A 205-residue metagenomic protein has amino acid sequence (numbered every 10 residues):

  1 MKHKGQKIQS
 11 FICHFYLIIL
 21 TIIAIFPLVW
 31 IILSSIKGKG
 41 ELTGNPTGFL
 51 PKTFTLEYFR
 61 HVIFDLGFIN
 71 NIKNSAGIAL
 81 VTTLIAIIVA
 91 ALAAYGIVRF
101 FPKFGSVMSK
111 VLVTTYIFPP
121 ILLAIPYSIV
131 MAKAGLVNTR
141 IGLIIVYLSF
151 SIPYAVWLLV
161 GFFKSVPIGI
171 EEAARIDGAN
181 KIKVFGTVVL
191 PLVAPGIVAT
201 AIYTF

Functional and structural regions predicted by a protein language model:
K2-F205: A structural signal for multi-pass alpha-helical bundles of membrane permease subunits that mediate small-molecule
